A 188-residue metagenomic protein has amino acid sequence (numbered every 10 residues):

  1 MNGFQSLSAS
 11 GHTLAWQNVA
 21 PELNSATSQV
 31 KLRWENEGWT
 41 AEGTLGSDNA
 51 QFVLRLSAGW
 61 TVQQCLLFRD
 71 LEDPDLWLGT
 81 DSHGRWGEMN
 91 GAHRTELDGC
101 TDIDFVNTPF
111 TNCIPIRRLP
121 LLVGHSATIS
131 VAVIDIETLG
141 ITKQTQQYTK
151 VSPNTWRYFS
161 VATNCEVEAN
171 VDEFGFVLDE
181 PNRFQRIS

Functional and structural regions predicted by a protein language model:
M1-T27, L32, D75-R157, V161-A162 (+1 more regions): Solvent-exposed helix/loop surface patches that form functional interfaces
E22-Q51: An N-terminal domain-cap segment
Q29-L32, Q51-R55, T145-Q147, V167-A169: Hydrophobic/aromatic beta-strand elements that line small-molecule binding cavities or substrate pockets in beta-rich
W34-W39, R55-V62, T80-H83, V151-P153 (+1 more regions): Short, solvent-exposed coil/turn segments at beta-strand boundaries
G43-L45, L66-R69, S160-A162, E173: Short, structured patches in soluble enzyme cores that scaffold and shape functional sites
L45-N90: Hydrophobic/aromatic-rich structural module bridging two neighboring secondary-structure elements via a short loop
N49, L71-P74, E96-L97, C165-V167 (+1 more regions): A short local loop/turn or secondary-structure capping micro-motif enriched for an aromatic residue
F159-S188: C-terminal structured interaction module
